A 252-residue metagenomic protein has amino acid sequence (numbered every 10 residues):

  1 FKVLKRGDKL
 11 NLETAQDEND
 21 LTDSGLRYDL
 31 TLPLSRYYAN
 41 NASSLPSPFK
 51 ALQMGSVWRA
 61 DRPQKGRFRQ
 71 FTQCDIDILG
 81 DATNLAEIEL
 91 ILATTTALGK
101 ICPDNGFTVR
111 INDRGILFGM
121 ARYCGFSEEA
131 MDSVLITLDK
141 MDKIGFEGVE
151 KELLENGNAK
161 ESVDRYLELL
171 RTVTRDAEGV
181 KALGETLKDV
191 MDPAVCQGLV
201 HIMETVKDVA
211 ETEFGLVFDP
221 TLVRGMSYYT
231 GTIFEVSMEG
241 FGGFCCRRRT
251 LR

Functional and structural regions predicted by a protein language model:
F1-L10, G125-E155, M238-F241: Acidic, His- and aromatic-enriched active-site or binding-groove loops in soluble protein domains that engage sugars
K2-G25, D29: Active-site nucleophile/metal-coordination loop of metallo-enzymes that catalyze phosphate/sulfate and related
Q16-L21, D29-S43, F49-D104, E152-R252: Positively charged, Gly/Ser-enriched RNA/tRNA-binding surfaces
F68-C74, I111-G119: Short, conserved phosphate-binding/catalytic loop or strand-edge motifs used in phosphoryl-/nucleotidyl-transfer
I101-D104, R114-L117, A130: Extended alpha-helical scaffolds
F107: Glycine-rich phosphate/pyrophosphate-binding loops and their adjacent beta-strand/loop elements at enzyme active sites
R110-N112, K140-I144, K160, A194: Short acidic alpha-helix initiation/capping motifs at coil-to-helix transition points, especially at protein N-termini
F118-E128, S227-F234: Short glycine/threonine-rich loop-to-helix capping motif typified by GTGT followed within a few residues by an Asp-Pro
